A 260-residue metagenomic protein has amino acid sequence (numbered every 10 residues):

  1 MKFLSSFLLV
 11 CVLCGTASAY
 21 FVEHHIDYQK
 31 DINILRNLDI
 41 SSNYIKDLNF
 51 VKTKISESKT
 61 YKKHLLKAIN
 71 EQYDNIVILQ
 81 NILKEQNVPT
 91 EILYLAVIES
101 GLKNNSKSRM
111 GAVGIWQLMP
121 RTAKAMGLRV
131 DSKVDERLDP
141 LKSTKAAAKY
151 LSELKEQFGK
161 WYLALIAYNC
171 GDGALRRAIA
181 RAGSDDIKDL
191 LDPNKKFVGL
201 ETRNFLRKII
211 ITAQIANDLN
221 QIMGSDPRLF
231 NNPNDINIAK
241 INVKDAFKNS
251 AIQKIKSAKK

Functional and structural regions predicted by a protein language model:
M1-S5: Positively charged n-region of N-terminal signal peptides that target proteins for export
S6-G15: Bacterial N-terminal signal peptides
G15-N87, K256-K259: An acidic, Gly/Ser/Thr/Pro-rich helix-cap/linker signature
K62-I76, E85-V88, S108-W116, E136-T144 (+2 more regions): Solvent-exposed, acidic/flexible segments
V88-N105, A164-N169: Short, functionally critical alpha-helical segments immediately adjacent to catalytic or ligand/cofactor-binding
M110-S132, P140, T144-A147, L151 (+1 more regions): Substrate-binding/active-site groove segments that recognize and process beta-1,4-linked N-acetyl-hexosamine
L151-A182: Catalytic and binding regions of secreted/periplasmic enzymes and modules that target cell-wall glycans
Q221-K260: Low-complexity, Gly/Ser/Thr/Pro-rich intrinsically disordered linker/tail segments
